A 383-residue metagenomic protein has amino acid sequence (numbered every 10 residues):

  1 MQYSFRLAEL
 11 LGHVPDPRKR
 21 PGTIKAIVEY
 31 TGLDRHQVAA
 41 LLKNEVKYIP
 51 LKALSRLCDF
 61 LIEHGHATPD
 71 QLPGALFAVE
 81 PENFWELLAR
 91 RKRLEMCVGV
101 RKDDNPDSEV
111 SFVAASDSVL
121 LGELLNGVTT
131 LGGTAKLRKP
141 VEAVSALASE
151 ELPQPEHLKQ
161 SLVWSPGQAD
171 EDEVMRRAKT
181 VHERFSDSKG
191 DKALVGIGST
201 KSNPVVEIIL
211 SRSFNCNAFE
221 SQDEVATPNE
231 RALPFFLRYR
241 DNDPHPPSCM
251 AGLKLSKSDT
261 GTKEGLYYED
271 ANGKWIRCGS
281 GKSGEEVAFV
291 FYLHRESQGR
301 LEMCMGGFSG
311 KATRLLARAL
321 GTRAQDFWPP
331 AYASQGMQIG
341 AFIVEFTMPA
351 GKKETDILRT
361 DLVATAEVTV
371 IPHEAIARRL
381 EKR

Functional and structural regions predicted by a protein language model:
M1-A26, Y30: A short, Lys/Arg-rich alpha-helix, primarily the initiator
E9, A40, D59: DNA-binding alpha-helical recognition surfaces that contact promoter or target DNA
P21, Y48-L51: Residue at a beta-strand N-cap/secondary-structure junction
G32-I49: Recognition helix of helix-turn-helix/homeodomain-like DNA-binding domains that insert into the DNA major groove
E45-V46, H64, V79: The DNA-recognition helices of helix-turn-helix-type DNA-binding domains
P50-Q71: DNA major-groove recognition helix of helix-turn-helix/homeodomain DNA-binding modules
E82-R383: Solvent-exposed alpha-helical segments and adjacent loops that form catalytic or protein-interaction surfaces
